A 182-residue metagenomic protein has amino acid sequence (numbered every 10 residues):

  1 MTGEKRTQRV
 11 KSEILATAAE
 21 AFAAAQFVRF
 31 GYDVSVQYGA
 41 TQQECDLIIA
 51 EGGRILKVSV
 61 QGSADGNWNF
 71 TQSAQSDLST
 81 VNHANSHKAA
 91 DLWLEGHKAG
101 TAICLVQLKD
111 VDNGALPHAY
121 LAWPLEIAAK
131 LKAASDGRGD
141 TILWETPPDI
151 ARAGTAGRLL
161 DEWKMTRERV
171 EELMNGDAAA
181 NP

Functional and structural regions predicted by a protein language model:
M1-Q43, I48-P182: Mixed-charge (Asp/Glu-Lys/Arg
